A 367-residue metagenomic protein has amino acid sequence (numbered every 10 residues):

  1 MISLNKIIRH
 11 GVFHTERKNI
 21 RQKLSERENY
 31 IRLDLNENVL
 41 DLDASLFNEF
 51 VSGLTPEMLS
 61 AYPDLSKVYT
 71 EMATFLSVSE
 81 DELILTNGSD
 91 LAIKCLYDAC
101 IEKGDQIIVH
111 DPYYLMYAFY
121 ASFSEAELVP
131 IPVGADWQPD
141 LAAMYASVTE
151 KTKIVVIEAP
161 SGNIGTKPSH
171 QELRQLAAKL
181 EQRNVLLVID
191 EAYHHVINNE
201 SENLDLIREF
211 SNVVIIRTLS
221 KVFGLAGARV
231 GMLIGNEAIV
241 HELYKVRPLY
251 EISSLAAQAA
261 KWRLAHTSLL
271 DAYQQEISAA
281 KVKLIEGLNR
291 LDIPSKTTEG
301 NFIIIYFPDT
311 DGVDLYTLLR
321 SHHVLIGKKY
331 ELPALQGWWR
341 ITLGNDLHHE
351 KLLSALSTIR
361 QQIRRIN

Functional and structural regions predicted by a protein language model:
I2-G88, C95, I363: N-terminal small-domain helix-loop-helix segment of the aminotransferase-like
S79-L83, K103-Q106, K151, N184 (+2 more regions): Short acidic capping loops at alpha-helix termini that bridge into adjacent secondary structure
A99-I157: PLP-dependent aminotransferase-like
A135-N198: Active-site phosphate-binding strand-loop segment of PLP-dependent enzymes
N212-N289, I293-K296: PLP-dependent aminotransferase class I/II
S278, R290-H322, N345: Conserved PLP-binding catalytic core of the aspartate aminotransferase-like
V282-F307, K328-G337, N367: Conserved small-domain helix->loop->beta segment predominantly found in fold-type I
S321-H322, E331-N367: PLP-dependent enzyme catalytic core of the Aspartate aminotransferase-like
